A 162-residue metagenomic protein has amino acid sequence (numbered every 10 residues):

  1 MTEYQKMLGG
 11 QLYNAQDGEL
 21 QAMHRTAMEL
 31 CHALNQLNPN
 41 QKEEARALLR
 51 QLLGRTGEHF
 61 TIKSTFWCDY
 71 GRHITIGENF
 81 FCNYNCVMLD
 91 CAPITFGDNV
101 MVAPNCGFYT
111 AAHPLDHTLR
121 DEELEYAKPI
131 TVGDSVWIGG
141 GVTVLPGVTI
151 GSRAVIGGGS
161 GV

Functional and structural regions predicted by a protein language model:
M1-H59: Terminal amphipathic alpha-helical/low-complexity segments used for targeting or macromolecular assembly
Y4-Q5, L52, E122, P129 (+1 more regions): Short secondary-structure boundary/capping segments
L12, G141, G159: Gly/Ser/Thr-rich beta-alpha loop segments that engage phosphate groups in nucleotides
F66-I76, F81-I150: Flexible, glycine/small-residue-enriched loop-and-beta-strand segment within the central core of proteins
W137, V155, G161: Short-chain dehydrogenase/reductase
